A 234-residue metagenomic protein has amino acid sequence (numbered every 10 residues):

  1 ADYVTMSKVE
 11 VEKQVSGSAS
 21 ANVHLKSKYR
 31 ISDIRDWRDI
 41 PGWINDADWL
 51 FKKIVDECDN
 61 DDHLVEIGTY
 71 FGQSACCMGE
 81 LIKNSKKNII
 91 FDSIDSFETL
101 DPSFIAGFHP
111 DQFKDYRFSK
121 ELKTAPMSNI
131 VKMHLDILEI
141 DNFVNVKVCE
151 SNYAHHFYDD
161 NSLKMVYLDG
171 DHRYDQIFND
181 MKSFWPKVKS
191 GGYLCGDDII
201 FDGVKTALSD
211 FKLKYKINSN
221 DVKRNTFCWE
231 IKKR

Functional and structural regions predicted by a protein language model:
A1-R234: A short alpha-helical cap/connector motif
